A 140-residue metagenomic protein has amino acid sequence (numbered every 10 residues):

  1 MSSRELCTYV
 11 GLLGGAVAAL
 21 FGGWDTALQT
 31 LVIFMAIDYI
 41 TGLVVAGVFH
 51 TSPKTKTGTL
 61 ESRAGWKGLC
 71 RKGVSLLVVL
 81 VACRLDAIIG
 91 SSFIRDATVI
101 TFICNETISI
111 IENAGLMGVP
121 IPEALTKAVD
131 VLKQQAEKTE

Functional and structural regions predicted by a protein language model:
C7-L12, R71-A82: Core segments of transmembrane alpha-helices that mediate helix-helix packing or line hydrophobic substrate/ligand
G15-L20, L80, R84: Alpha-helical transmembrane segments of multipass membrane proteins
F21-A27, I89-S91: Transmembrane helix interruption/hinge and helix-loop junction motifs
L31-G42, S75, V79-C83, T101-S109: Alpha-helical transmembrane segments of multi-pass membrane proteins
V45-T57, P120-P122: Juxtamembrane helix-loop transition segments at the membrane interface in multi-pass membrane proteins
S52-S75: Juxtamembrane helix-capping/reentrant segments at transmembrane boundaries
I88-M117: Hydrophobic alpha-helical transmembrane segments and immediately flanking/interface helices in integral membrane
T107-E140: Canonical alpha-helical transmembrane segment with a positive-inside/aromatic-interface signature
